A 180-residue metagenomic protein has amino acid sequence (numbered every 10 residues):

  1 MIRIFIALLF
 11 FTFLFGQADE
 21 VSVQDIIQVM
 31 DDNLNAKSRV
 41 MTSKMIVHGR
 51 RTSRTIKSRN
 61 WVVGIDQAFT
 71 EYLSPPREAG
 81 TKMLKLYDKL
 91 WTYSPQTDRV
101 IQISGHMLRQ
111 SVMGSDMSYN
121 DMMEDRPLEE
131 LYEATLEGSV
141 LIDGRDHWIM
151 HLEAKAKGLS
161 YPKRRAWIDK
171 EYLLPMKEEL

Functional and structural regions predicted by a protein language model:
I4-G16: Sec-dependent N-terminal signal peptides
V21-Q96: N-terminal mature ectodomain segment of secretory-pathway/periplasmic proteins
V23, S53, M123-T135: A short, amphipathic edge element
K37-T42, G64-T70, D143-H151, L174-E178: Short, hydrophobic/aromatic-rich segments at coil-to-beta transitions
I56-W61, K89, G138, R164-I168 (+1 more regions): Hydrophobic/aromatic beta-strand elements that line small-molecule binding cavities or substrate pockets in beta-rich
S94-M123: Acidic/charged, solvent-exposed loop-and-adjacent secondary-structure segments enriched in E/D, K/R, S/T, and G/P
S94-P95, L141, D169-K170: Short, acidic, Ser/Thr-enriched surface-loop or helix-capping motifs
Q102-I103, M123, R145-L180: Gly/Pro-enriched, hydrophobic low-complexity segments that function as extracytoplasmic propeptides/linkers
